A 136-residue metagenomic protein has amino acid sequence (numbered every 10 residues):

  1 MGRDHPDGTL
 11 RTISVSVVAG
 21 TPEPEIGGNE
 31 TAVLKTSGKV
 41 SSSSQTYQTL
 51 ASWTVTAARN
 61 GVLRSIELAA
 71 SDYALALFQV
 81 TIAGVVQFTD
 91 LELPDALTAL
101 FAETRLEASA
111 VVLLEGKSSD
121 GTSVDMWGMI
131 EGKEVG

Functional and structural regions predicted by a protein language model:
G2-G136: Beta-strand-centric surfaces of beta-sandwich/beta-rich domains
